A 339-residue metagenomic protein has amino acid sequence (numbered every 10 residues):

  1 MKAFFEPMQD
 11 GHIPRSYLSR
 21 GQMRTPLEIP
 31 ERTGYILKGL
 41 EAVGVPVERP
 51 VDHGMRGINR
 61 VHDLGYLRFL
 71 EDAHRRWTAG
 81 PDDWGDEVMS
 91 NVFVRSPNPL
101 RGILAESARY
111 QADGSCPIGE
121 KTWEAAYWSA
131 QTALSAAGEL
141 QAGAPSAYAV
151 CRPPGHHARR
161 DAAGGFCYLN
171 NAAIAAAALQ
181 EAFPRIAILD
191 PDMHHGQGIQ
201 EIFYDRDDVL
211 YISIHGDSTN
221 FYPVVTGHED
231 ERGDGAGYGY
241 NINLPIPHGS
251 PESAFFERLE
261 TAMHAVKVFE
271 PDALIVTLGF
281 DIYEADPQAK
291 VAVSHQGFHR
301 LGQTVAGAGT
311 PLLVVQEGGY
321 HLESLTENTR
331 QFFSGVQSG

Functional and structural regions predicted by a protein language model:
M1-G339: HDAC/HDAC-like amidohydrolase catalytic core signature
